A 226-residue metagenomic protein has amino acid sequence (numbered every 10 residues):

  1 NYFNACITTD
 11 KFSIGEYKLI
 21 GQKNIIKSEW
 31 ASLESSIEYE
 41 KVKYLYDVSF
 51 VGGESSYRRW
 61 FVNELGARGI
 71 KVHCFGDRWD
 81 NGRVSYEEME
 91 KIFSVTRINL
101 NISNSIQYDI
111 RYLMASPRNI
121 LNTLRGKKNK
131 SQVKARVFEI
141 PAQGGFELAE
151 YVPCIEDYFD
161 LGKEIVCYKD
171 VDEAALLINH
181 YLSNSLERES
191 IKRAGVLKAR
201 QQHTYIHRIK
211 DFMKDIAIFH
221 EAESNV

Functional and structural regions predicted by a protein language model:
N1-L161, I206, F219-E223: Nucleotide-sugar donor-binding catalytic core of glycosyltransferases
K91, N179-H180, L197: Surface-exposed charged/polar residues within alpha-helices that form helix-capping/stabilizing sites and interaction
Q132, V166, R200: Glycosyltransferase donor-binding loop in the core domain
I165-V171, H180-S185: Conserved acidic donor-binding segment of nucleotide-sugar-dependent glycosyltransferases
L182, M213-S224: Short, hydrophobic alpha-helical segments
S183-K214: A charged, aromatic-enriched C-terminal amphipathic alpha-helix characteristic of glycosyltransferases across folds
